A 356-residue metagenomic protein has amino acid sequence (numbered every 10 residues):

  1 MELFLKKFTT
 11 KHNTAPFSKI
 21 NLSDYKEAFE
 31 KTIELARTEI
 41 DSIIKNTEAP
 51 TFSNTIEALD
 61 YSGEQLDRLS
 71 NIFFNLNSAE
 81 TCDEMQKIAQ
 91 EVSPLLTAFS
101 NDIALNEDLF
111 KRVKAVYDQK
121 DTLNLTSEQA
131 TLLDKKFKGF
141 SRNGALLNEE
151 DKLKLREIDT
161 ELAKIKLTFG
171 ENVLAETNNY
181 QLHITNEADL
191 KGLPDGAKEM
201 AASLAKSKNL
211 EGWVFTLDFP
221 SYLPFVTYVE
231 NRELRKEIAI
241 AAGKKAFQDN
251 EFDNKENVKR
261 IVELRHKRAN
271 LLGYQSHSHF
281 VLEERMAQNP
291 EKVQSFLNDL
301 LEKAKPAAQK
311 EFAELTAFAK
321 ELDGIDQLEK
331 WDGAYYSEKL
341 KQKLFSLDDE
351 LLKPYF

Functional and structural regions predicted by a protein language model:
M1-L193: N-terminal helix-rich structural modules
T14-N21, F74-A79, S141, A242-E251 (+3 more regions): Glycine- and acidic
S53, E199, L204-A205, I240-K259: A short, flexible low-complexity segment enriched in Lys/Arg and Gly/Pro that occurs in N-terminal basic tails
S53, Q90-S93, D253, F296-L300 (+1 more regions): Membrane-interfacial loop-to-helix junctions in multi-pass inner-membrane proteins
I56-L66, I238, I261-R265, V281: Short alpha-helical scaffolding segments that buttress acidic/His motifs in well-ordered protein cores
E128, L132, R156, E161-K164 (+5 more regions): Active-site-proximal, well-structured secondary-structure segments within enzyme catalytic domains
S207-K245, G333: Active-site-adjacent "gating/activation" loops or surface patches in catalytic cores
L234, I238, N250, K267 (+1 more regions): Surface-exposed loop/turn segments and immediately adjacent short secondary-structure elements within folded domains
